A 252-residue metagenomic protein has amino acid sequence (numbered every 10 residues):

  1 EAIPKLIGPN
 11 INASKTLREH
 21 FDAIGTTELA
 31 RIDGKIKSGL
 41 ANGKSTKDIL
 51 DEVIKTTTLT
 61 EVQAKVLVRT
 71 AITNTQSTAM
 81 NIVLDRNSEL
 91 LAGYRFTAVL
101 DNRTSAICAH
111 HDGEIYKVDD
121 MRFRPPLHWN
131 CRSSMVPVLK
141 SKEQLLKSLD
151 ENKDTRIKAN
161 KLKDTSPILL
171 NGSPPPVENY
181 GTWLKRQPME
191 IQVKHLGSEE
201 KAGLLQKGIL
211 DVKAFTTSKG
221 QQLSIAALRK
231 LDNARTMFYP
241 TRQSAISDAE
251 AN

Functional and structural regions predicted by a protein language model:
E1-I54: Structured, charged N-terminal subsegments at the starts of enzyme catalytic cores and at intra-chain domain/subunit
I24-E28, T60, L100, P125: Secondary-structure capping and boundary motifs in well-ordered enzyme cores
L29-I32, V53-T57, E61, K65 (+1 more regions): Short amphipathic alpha-helical coiled-coil/interface segments
T56, V66-N252: Activation/maturation switch segments at domain boundaries
